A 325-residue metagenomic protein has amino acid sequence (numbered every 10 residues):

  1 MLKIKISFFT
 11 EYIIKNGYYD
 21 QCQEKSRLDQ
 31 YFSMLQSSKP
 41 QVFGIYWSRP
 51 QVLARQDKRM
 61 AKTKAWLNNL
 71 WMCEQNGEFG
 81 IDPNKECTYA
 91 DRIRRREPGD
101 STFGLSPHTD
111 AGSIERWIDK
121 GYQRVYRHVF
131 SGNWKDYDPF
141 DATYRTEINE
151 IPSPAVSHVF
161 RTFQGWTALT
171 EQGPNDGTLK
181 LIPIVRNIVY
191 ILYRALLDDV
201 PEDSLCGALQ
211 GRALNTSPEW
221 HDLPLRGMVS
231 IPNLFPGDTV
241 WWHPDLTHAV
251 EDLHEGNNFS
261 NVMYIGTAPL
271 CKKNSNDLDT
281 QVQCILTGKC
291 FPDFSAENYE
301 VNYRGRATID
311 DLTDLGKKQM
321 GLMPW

Functional and structural regions predicted by a protein language model:
I4-W220, L225-P232, E251-G256, N261 (+1 more regions): Non-heme Fe(II) oxygenase catalytic core, chiefly the N-lobe of the double-stranded beta-helix
L197-T247, D252-W325: Conserved double-stranded beta-helix
